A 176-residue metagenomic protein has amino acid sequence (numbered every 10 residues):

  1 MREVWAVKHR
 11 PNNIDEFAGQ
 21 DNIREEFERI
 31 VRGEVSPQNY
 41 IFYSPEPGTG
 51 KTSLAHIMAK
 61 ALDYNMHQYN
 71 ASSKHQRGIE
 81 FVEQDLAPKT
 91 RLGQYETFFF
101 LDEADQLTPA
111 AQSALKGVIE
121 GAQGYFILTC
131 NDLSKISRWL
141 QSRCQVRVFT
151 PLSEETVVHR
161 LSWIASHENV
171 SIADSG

Functional and structural regions predicted by a protein language model:
M1-V146, S153-T156, S162-S166: P-loop/Walker A NTP-binding region and its immediately flanking N-terminal helices in P-loop NTPase folds
T150-P151, E155, D174-G176: A broadly tuned preference for mixed-charge, low-complexity surface segments
R160, S171-G176: Short conserved motifs of the RecA-like P-loop NTPase core
